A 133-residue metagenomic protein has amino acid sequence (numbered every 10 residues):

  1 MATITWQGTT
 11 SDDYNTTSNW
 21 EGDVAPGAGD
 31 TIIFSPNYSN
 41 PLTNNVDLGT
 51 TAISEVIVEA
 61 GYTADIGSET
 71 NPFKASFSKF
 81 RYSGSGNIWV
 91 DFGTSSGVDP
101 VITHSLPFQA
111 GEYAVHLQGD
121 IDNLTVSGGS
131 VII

Functional and structural regions predicted by a protein language model:
M1-I133: Extracellular beta-sheet-rich ligand-binding/adhesion modules
